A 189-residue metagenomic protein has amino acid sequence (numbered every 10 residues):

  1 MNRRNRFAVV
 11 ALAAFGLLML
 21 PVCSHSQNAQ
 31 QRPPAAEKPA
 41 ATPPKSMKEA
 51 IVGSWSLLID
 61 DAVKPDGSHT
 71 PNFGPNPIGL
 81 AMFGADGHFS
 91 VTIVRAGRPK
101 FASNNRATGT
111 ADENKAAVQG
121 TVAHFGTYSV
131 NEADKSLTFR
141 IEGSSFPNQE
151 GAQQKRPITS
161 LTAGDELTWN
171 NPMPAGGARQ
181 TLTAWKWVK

Functional and structural regions predicted by a protein language model:
M1-L12: Bacterial N-terminal signal peptides that target proteins for export
L12, V22-K189: Lipid interaction determinants
